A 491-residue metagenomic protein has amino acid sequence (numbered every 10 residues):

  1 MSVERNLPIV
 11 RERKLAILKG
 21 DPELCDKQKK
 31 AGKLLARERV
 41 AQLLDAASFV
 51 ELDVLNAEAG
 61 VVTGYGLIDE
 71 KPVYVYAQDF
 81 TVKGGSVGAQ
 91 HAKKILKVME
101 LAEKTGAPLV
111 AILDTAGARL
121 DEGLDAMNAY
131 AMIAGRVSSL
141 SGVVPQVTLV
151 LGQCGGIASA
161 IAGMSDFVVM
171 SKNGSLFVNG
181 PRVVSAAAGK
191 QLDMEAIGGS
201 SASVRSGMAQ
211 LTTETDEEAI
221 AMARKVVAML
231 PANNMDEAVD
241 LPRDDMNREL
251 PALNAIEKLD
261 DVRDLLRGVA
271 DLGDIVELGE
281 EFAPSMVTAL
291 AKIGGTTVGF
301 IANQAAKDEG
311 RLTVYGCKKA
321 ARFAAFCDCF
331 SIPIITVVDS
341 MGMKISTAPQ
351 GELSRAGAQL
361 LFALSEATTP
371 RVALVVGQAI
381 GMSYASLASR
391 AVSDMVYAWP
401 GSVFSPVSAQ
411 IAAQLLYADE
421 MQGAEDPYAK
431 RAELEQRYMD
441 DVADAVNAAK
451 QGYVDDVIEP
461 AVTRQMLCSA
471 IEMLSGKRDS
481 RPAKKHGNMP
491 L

Functional and structural regions predicted by a protein language model:
M1-L491: Ligand-binding clefts of soluble mixed alpha/beta catalytic domains
